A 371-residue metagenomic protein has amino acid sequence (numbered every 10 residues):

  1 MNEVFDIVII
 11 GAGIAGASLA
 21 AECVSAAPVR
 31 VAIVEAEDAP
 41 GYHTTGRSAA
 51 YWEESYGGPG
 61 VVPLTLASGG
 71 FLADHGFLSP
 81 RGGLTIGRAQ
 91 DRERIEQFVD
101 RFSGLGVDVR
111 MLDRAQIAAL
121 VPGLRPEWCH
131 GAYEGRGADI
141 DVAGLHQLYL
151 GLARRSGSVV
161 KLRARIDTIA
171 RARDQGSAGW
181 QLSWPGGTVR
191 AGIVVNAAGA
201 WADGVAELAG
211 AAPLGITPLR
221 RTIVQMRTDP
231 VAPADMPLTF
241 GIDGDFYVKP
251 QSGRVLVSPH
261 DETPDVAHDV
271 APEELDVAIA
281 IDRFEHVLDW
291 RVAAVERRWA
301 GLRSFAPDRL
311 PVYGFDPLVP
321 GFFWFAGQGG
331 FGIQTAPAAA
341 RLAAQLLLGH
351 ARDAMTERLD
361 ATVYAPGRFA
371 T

Functional and structural regions predicted by a protein language model:
N2-A15, A32: Beta1/beta-strand and adjacent pyrophosphate-binding region of the FAD-binding site in flavoprotein oxidoreductases
V8-I10, V34, V189-W201, A340: Short hydrophobic core segments
A21-S25, W52, D74-G82, T188 (+1 more regions): Active-site substrate-recognition segment that forms the wall of the catalytic cavity or substrate channel
V24-T45: Glycine-rich FAD pyrophosphate-binding loop
S48-L120, C129, D245-Y247, R283-F284: Dinucleotide-binding Rossmann-like beta1-alpha1 core, especially the glycine-rich loop that anchors the ADP
P63-L64, T85-R94, A132-G151, V270-D276: Short beta-strand to alpha-helix junction loop
A132-G192: Helical element adjacent to the flavin cofactor pocket in flavoenzyme catalytic cores
L318-T371: C-terminal lid/capping helical subdomain adjacent to the catalytic/cofactor pocket in oxidative enzymes
